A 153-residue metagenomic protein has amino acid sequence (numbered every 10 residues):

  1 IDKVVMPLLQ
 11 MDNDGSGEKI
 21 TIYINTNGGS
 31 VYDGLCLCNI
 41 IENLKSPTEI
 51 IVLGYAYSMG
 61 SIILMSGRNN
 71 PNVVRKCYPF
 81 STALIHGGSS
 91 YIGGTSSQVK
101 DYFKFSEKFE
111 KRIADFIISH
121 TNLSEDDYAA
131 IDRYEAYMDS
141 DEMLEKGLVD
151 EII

Functional and structural regions predicted by a protein language model:
I1-I153: Terminal-region recognition feature
